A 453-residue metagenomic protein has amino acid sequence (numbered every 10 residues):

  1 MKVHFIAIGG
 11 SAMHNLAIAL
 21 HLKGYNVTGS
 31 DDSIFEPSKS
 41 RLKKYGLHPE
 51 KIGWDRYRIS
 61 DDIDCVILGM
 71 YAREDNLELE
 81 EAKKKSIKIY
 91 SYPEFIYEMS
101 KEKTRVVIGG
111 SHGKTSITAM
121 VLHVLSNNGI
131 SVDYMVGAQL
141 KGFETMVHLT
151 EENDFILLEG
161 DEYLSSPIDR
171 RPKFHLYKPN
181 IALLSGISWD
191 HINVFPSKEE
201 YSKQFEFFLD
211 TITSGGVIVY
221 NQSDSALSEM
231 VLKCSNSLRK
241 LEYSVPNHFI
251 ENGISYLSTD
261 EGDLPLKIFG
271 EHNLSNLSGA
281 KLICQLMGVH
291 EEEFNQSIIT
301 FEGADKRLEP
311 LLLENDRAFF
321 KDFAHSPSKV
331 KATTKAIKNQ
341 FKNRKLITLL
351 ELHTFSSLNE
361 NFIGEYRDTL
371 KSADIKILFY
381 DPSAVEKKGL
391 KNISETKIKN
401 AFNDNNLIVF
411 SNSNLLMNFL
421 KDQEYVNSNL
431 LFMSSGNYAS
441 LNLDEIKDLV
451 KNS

Functional and structural regions predicted by a protein language model:
K2, A12, L16-K23, F155 (+3 more regions): Nucleotide phosphate-binding/pyrophosphate-handling subdomain across enzymes that bind or process nucleotide phosphates
A19-Y25, Y57-D61, M70-Y220, A226-S237 (+3 more regions): Phosphate-binding loop of NTP-binding sites
N26-D32, L183-L184, I218-Q222, I347-L350 (+1 more regions): Short internal beta-strands
S30-L47, K141-E144: N-terminal beta-loop-helix "entrance" segment that forms/cooperates in small-molecule cofactor or anionic ligand
K43-R58: Glycine-rich, highly charged phosphate/nucleotide-binding loops
K51-W54, Y90-E94, M135-A138, C234-N252 (+4 more regions): Beta-strand->loop->alpha-helix junctions that form or flank phosphate-binding loops in nucleotide-handling enzymes
Y366-S428: C-terminal helical cap/extension that packs against the catalytic core of soluble nucleotide-cofactor enzymes
